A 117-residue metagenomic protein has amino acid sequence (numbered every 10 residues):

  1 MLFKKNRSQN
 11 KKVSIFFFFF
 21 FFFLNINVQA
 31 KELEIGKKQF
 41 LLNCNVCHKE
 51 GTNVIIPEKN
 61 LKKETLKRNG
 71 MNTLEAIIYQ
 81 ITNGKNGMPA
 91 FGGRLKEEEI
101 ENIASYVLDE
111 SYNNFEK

Functional and structural regions predicted by a protein language model:
M1-K31, K117: N-terminal export/targeting leaders of redox proteins
S8, R68, T73, L95-E98 (+1 more regions): A broad, structure-centric signal for solvent-exposed, well-ordered loop/edge residues that line or flank functional
F19, N25, G36, L66 (+1 more regions): Generic anion/oxyanion-binding catalytic loop in active/binding sites
L33, Q39-L41, N113-E116: Short sequence/structural segments immediately N-terminal
L33-K37, K49-Y79: Gly/Gly-Pro-rich "capping" loops immediately C-terminal to redox-active cysteine motifs in periplasmic/lumenal
L41-E50, I103, V107: The canonical Cys-X-X-Cys-His
I55-K63, Q80-K117: Axial heme c-ligation environment in periplasmic c-type cytochrome domains
